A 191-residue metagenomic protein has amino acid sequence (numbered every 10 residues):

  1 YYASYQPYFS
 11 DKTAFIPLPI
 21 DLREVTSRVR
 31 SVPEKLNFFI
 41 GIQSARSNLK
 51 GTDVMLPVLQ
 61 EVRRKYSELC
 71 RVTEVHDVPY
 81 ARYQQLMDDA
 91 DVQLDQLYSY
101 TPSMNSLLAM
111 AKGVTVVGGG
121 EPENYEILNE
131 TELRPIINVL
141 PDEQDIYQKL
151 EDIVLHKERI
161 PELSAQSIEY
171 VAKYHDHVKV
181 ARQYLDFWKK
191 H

Functional and structural regions predicted by a protein language model:
Y1-T13, P57: A short, active-site helix/loop in glycosyltransferases that binds the activated sugar's phosphate group
I16, I20, E24-K50, L56: Conserved donor-binding/catalytic core segment of Leloir-type glycosyltransferases
F38, L56-Q84: A conserved nucleotide-sugar
Q84, S106-A111, Y125-E126: Short alpha-helical segment that forms part of, or immediately flanks, the ligand-binding pocket in carbohydrate-active
D88-T101, V114: Acidic donor-binding loop of glycosyltransferase active sites
T115-P122: Short hydrophobic beta-strand element within catalytic cores of glycosyltransferases and related nucleotide-activated
Y125-L150: Change "using UDP/GDP/dTDP sugars" to "using nucleotide sugars
E158-K189: A charged, aromatic-enriched C-terminal amphipathic alpha-helix characteristic of glycosyltransferases across folds
